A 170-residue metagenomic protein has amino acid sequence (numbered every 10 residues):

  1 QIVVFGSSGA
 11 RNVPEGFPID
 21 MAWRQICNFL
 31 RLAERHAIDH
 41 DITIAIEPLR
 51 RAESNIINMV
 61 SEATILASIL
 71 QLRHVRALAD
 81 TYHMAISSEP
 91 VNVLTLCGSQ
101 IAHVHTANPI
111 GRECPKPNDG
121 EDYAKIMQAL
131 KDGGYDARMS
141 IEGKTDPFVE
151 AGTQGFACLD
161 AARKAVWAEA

Functional and structural regions predicted by a protein language model:
Q1-R76, I86, E169-A170: Active-site acidic/histidine proton-transfer and metal-coordination neighborhood in alpha/beta enzyme cores
R31, I57-A79, H83-A170: Histidine-acidic metal/acid-base catalytic patches
